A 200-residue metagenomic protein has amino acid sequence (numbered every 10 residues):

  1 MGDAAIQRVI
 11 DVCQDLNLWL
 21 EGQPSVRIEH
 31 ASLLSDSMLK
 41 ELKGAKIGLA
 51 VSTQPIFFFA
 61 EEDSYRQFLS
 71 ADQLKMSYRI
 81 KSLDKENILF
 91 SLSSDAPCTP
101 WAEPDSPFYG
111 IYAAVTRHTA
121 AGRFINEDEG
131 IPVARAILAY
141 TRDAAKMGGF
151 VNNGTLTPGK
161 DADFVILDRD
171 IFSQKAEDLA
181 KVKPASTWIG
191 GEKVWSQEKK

Functional and structural regions predicted by a protein language model:
M1: Hard-cation-handling environments
A4-V26, H30-A31, D36, K40 (+3 more regions): His/Asp/Glu-enriched, well-ordered alpha-helical/loop segment that forms or immediately abuts the divalent-metal
A45-I47: Structural alpha-helical segments in enzyme catalytic/regulatory domains
A176: Short, solvent-exposed loop/beta-turn-alpha elements that line the ligand-binding surface or hinge of extracytoplasmic
L179: Unchanged
K199-K200: Residue-level structural signal for beta-strand termini and adjacent loop
